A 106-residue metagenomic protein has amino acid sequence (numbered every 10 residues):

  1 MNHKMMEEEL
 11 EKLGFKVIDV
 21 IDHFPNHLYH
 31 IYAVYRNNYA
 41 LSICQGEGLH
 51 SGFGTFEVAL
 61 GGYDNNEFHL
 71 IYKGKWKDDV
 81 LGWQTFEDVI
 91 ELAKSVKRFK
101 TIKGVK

Functional and structural regions predicted by a protein language model:
M1, M5-E8, K12-F15, A59-K106: Mixed-charge, Lys/Arg-enriched low-complexity segments
V17-G61: Amphipathic, interaction-prone secondary-structure segments
